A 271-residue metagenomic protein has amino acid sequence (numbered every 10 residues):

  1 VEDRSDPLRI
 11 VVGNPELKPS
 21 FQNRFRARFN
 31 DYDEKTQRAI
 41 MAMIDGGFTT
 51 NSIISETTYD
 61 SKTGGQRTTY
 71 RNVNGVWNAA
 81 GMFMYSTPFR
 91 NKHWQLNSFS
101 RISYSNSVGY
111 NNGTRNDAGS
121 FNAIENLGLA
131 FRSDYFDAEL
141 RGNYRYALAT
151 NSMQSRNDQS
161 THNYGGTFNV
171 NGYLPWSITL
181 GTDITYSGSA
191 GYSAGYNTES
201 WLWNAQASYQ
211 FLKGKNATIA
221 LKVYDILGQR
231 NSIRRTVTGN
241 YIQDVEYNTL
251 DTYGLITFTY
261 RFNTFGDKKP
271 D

Functional and structural regions predicted by a protein language model:
V1-D271: Exposed, low-structure sequence patches enriched in small/polar residues
